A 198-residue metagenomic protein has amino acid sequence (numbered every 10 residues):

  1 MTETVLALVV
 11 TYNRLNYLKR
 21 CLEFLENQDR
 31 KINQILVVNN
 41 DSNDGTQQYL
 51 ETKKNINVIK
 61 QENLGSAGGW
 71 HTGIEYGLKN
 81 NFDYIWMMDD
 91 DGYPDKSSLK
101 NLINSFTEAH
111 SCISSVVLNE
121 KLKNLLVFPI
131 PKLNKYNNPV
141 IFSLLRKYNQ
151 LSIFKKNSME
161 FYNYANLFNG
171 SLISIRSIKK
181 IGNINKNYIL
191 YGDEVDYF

Functional and structural regions predicted by a protein language model:
R14-N27: Short, well-formed alpha-helical segments that are part of the catalytic scaffolds of diverse glycosyltransferases
F24, N39-Q48, G92: A conserved acidic beta->alpha catalytic loop
N33-D41, I59-Q61: Short beta-strand/loop segment that forms part of the nucleotide-sugar
Q61-N80: Glycine-rich, basic loop-to-helix element that forms the pyrophosphate-binding segment of sugar-nucleotide handling
F82-D91: Short beta-strand-to-loop acidic/aromatic patch adjacent to the donor-nucleotide binding site
S97-Y136: Conserved donor NDP-sugar-binding/catalytic core segment of glycosyltransferases
I153-I173: A recurrent flexible, glycine/aromatic-enriched loop bordering the glycosyltransferase active site that acts as
N166, S171, S177-G182, N187-F198: A short, conserved alpha-helix in the catalytic core of glycosyltransferases
